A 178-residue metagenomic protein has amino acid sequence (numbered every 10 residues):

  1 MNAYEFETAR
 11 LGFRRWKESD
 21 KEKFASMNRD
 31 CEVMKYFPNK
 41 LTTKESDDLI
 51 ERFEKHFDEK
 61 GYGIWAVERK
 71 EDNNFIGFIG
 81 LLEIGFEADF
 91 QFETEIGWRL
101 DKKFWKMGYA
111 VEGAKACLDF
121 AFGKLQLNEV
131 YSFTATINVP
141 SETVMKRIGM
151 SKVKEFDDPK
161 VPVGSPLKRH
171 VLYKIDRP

Functional and structural regions predicted by a protein language model:
M1-K35, E68-P178: Acyl-donor (CoA/ACP) binding surface of acyl/acetyltransferases
E32-F53, G63: Conserved GNAT-fold acetyl-CoA-binding loop/helix
K55-E59: PAS/LOV-family and closely related PAS-like sensory domains
G61-G63, N128: Short coil/turn segments at beta-strand junctions that form active-site/ligand-binding loops
